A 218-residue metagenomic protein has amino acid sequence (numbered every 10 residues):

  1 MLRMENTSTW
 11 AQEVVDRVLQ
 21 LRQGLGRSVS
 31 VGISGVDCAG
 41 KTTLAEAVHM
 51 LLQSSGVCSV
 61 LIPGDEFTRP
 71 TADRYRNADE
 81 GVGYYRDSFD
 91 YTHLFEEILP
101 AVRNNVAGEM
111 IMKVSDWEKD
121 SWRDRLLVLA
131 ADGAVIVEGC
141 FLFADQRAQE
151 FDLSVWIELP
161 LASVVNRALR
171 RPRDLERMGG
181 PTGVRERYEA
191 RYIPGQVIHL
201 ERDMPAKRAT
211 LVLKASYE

Functional and structural regions predicted by a protein language model:
M1-V31: Extreme N-terminal, non-catalytic leader segments that precede Walker-type/kinase nucleotide-binding cores
D37: The conserved Walker
K41: Conserved lysine of the Walker
L44: Hydrophobic positions on the alpha1 helix immediately C-terminal to the Walker A/P-loop
M50-V60: Post-Walker A helix-loop "phosphate-sensing" segment adjacent to the P-loop in P-loop NTPases
V60, R69-D120, A134: Conserved nucleotide-sensing/catalytic segment adjacent to the nucleotide-binding pocket in NTP-handling enzymes
S121-D174: ATP-dependent NMP and nucleoside kinases share a basic, alpha-helical "lid"
R123, A144, E176-E218: Small-molecule kinase domains that catalyze NTP-dependent phosphoryl transfer to phosphate-bearing small molecules
